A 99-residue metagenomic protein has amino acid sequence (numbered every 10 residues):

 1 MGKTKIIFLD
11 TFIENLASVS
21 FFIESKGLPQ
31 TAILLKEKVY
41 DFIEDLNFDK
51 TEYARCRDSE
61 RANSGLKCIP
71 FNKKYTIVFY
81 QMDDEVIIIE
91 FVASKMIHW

Functional and structural regions predicted by a protein language model:
M1-Y40: Arg/Lys-rich, positively charged N-terminal/basic patches that mediate binding to nucleic acids
G2, A62, M82-D84: Residue-level preference for short coil/turn positions at secondary-structure junctions
G2, G65, K73: Exposed loop/turn and edge beta-strand positions of beta-sandwich/beta-sheet ligand-binding modules
F21, L28, E44, F48-E52 (+1 more regions): Generic structural signal for secondary-structure transition and capping sites
E24, T51, A93-M96: A generic structural signal for secondary-structure junctions that act as hinges or helix/strand caps at the edges
E44-I69: A short, surface-exposed loop/turn module that caps and links secondary-structure elements
F71-W99: Enriched for short, Lys/Arg-rich terminal
